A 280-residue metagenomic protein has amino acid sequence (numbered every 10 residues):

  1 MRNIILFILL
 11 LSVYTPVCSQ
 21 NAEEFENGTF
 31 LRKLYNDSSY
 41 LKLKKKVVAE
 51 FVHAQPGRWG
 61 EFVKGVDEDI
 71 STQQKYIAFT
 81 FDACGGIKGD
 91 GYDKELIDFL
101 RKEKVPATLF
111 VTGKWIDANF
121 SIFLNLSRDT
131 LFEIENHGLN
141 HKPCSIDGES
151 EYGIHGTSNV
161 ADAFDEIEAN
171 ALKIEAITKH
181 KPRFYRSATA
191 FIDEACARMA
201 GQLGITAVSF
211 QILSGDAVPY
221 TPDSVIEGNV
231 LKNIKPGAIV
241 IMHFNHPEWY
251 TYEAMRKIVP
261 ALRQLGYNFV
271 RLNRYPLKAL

Functional and structural regions predicted by a protein language model:
I4-V13: Sec-dependent N-terminal signal peptides
V17-F81, G86-G91, I258, L265-L280: N-terminal pre-catalytic segment of deacetylase/amide-hydrolase enzymes
Y76, R101-G228, I234-F244: Metal-dependent polysaccharide deacetylase catalytic core of the NodB/CE4 family, i.e., the active-site-bearing domain
K88-G91, D117-A118, E194-A195, W249-Y250: Residues that form or flank phosphate/diphosphate-binding pockets in enzymes that use nucleotide phosphates
G89-R101: Histidine-anchored nucleotide/phosphate-binding helix
K94, P222-E227, A254-R256: Charged helix-capping and loop-helix junction motifs
K232-N273: Catalytic grooves of carbohydrate-active enzymes
